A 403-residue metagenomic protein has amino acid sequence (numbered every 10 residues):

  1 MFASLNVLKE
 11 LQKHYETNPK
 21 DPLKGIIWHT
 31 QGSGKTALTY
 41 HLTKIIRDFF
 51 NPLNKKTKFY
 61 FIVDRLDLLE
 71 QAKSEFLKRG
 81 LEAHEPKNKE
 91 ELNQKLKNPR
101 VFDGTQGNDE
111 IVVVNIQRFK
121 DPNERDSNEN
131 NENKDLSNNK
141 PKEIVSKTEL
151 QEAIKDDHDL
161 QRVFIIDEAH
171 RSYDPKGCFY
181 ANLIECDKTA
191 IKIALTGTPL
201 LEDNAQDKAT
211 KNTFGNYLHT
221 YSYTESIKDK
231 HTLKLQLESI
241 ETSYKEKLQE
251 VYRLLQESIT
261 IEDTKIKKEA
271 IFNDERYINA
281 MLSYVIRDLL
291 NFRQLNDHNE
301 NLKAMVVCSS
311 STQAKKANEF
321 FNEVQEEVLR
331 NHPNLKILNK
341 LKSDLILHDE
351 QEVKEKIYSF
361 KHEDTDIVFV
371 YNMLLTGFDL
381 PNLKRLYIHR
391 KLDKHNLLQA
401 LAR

Functional and structural regions predicted by a protein language model:
N18-L42: Walker A/P-loop
L38, K55-K78, C308-A314: Conserved Walker A/P-loop ATP-binding site and its immediately adjacent core in helicase/helicase-like ATPase domains
D67-L92, F320-L329: Conserved helix-turn-beta segment of the N-terminal RecA-like "Helicase ATP-binding" lobe in SF1/SF2 helicases
G80-E143: Inter-Walker segment of RecA-like/P-loop motor cores
G107-E110, K265-V370: Conserved C-terminal RecA-like helicase domain
R118-K120, V163-F164, A169-H170, K342-R403: Conserved RecA-like P-loop NTPase helicase motor core
K134-E143, L150-I191: SF2 helicase catalytic motif II
N204-N301, N318: Interdomain helical connector at the RecA1-RecA2 junction of SF1/SF2 helicase-like NTPases
